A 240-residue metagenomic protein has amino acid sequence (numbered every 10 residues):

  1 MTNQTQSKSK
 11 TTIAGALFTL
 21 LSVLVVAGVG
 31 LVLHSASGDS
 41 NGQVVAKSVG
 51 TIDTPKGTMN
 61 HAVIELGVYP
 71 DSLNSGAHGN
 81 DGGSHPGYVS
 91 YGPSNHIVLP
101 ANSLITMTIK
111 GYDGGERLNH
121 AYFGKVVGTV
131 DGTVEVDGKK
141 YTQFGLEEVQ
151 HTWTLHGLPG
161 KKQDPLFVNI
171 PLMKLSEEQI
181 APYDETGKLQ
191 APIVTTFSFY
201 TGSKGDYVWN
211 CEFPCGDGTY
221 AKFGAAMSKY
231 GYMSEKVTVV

Functional and structural regions predicted by a protein language model:
M1-G145: Extracytoplasmic entry segments of secretory-pathway proteins
G28-S37, T129-T133, D137-V240: Extracellular/periplasmic metallocenter environments
